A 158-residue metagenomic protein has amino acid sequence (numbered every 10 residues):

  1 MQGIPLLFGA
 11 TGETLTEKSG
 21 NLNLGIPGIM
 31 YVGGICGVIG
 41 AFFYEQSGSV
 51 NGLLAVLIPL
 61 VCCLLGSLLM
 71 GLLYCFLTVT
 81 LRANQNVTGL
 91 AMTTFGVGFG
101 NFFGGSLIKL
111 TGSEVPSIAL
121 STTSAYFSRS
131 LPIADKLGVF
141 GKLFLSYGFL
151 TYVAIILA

Functional and structural regions predicted by a protein language model:
M1-A10, K18, L22, C36 (+1 more regions): Membrane-interfacial amphipathic/re-entrant helices at transmembrane-helix boundaries
M1-P5, P27, A91-F99: Hydrophobic alpha-helical transmembrane segments
Q2-L7, Y31, I35, V56 (+5 more regions): Alpha-helical transmembrane spans of integral membrane proteins, capturing the lipid-embedded, hydrophobic core of TM
T14-N21, Q46-V50, A83, S106-S113: Transmembrane helix-loop junctions in multipass membrane proteins, especially transporters and channels
L15, I39, F43, L72 (+2 more regions): Membrane-interface helix caps of multi-pass small-molecule transporters
E17-C36, L57, V79-M92: Short, non-helical or kinked segments that cap or interrupt transmembrane helices
S49-F99: Alpha-helical transmembrane segments within multi-pass membrane transporters and channels
G96-A158: Transmembrane helix-bundle core of multi-pass membrane transporters and related energy-transducing complexes
